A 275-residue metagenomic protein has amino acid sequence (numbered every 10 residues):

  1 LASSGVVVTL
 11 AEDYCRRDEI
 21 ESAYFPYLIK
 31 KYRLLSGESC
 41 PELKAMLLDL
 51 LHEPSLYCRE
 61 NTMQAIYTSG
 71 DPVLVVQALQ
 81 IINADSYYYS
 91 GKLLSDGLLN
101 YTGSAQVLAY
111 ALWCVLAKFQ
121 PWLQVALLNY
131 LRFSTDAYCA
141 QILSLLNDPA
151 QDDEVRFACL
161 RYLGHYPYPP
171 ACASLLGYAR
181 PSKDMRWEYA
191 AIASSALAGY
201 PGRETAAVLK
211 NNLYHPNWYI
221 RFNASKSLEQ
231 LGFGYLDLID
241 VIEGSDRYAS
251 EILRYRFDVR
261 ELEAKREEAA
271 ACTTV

Functional and structural regions predicted by a protein language model:
L1, A23-S36, E60-S69, G91-G103 (+6 more regions): Structural detector for internal amphipathic alpha-helices that build alpha-solenoid repeat scaffolds
A2-Y14, G37-L50, D71-I82, S104-V115 (+5 more regions): Amphipathic alpha-helical scaffolding segments comprising HEAT/armadillo-like alpha-solenoid repeats
S4, D18-Y24, C40, H52-N61 (+10 more regions): Generic helix N-cap/helix-start motif at coil->alpha-helix transitions
I82-N83, S195-A196, G244-D246, R260: Short, structured secondary-structure boundary patches
I192, L228, D240-E243, R247: Catalytic cores of transferase enzymes with a strong primary signal for eukaryotic protein kinases
